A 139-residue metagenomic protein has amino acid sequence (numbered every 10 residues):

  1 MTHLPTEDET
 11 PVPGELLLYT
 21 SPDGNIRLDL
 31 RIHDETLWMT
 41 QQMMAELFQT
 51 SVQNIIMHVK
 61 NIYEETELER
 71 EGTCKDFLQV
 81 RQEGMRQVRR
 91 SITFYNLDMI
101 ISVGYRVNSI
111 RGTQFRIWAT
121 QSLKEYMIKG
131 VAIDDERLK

Functional and structural regions predicted by a protein language model:
M1-K139: Basic, low-complexity intrinsically disordered segments
